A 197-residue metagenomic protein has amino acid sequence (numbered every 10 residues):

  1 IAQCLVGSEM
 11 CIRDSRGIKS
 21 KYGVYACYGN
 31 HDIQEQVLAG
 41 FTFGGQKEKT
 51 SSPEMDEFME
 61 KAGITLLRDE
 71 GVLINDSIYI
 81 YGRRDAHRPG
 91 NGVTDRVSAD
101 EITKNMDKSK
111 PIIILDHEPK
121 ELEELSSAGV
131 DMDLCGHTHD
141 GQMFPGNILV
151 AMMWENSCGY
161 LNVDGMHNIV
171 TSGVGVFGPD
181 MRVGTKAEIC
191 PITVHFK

Functional and structural regions predicted by a protein language model:
I1-G7, C11-I12: Single conserved hydrophobic/aromatic residue that forms the stacking wall/gate of nucleotide- or nucleobase-binding
S8, G29-D32, E70-G71, R84-A86 (+3 more regions): Active-site metal-binding loops of divalent metal-dependent hydrolases
S8, K19, D107-P111, T138: Mature, Sec-exported extracytoplasmic domains of Gram-positive
D14, S51-M55, D95-I102, E121: Stable alpha-helical elements in mature extracytoplasmic
R16, Y25-A26, I113, E118-T193 (+1 more regions): Conserved beta-sheet core of the metallophosphoesterase superfamily
R16-R83: Extended active-site neighborhood of metal-dependent phosphoesterases/phosphodiesterases
Q34-T50, R88-T94, G146-A151, G178-G184: Acidic/histidine-rich helix-loop elements that form or flank divalent-metal/phosphate-binding sites at the catalytic
D69, I74-S77, Y81-D116: Catalytic-adjacent loop/helix segments of enzymes that bind and process anionic phosphate/sulfate esters
